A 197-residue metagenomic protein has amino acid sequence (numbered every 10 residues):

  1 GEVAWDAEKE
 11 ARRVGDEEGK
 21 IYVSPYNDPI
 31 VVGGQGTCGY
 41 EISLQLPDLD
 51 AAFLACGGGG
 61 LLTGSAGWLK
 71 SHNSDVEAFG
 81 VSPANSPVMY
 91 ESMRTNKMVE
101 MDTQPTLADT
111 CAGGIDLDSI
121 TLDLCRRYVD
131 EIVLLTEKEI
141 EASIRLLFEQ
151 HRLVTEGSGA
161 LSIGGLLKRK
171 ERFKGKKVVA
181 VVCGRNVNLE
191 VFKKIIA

Functional and structural regions predicted by a protein language model:
G1-A197: PLP-dependent amino-acid enzyme catalytic core
